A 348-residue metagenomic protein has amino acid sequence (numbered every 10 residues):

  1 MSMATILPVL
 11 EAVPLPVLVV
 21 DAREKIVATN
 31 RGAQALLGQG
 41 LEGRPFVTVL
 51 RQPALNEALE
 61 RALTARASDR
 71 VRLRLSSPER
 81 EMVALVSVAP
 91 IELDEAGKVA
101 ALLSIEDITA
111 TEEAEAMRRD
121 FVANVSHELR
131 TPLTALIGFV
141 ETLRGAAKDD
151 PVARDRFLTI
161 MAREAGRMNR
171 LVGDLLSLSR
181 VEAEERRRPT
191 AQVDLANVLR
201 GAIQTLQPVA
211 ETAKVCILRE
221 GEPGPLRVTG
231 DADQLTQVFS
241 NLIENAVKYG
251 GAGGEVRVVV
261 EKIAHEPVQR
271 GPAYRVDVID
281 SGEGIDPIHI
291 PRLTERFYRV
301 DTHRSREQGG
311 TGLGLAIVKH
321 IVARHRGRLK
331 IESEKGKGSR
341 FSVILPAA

Functional and structural regions predicted by a protein language model:
M1-A33: Sensory modules in modular signal-transduction proteins
R163-M168: Short alpha-helical segment of the dimerization/phosphotransfer core of two-component systems
A183-R188, R227-G230: Conserved micro-motifs of the catalytic ATP-binding
P189-Q192, E211, C216-L226, I263: Conserved catalytic submotifs in the C-terminal HATPase_c
P189-Q204: A conserved beta-strand-to-alpha-helix junction within the catalytic ATP-binding
L195, G284-R292: Short helix N-cap motif at coil->helix boundaries in the Bergerat
